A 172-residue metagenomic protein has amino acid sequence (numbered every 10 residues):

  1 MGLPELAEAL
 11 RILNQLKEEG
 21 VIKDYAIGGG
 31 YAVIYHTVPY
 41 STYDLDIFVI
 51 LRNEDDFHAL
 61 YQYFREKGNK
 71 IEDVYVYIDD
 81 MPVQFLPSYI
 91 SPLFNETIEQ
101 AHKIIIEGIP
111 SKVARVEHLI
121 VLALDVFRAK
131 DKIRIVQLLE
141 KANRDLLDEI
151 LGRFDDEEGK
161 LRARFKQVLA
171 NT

Functional and structural regions predicted by a protein language model:
M1-T172: Compositionally biased terminal segments of proteins
